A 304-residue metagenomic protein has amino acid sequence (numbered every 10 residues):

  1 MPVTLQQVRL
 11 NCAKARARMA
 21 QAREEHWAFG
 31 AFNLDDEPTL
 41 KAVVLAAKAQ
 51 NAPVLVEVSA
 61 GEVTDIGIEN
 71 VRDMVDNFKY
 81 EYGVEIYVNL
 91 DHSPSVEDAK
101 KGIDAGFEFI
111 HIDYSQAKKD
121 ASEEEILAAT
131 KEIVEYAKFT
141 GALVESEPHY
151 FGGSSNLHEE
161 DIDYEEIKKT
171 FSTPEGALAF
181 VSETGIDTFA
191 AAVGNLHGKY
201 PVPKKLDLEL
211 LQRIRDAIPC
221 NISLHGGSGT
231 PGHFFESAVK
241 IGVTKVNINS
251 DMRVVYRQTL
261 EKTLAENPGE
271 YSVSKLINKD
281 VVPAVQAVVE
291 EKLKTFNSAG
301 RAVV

Functional and structural regions predicted by a protein language model:
M1-G30: N-terminal amphipathic alpha-helix/helix-capping segment at the start of soluble metabolic enzymes
P2-L5, P231-V304: C-terminal alpha-helical cap/extension of soluble enzyme domains
V8, F29-D36, G61-T64, N278: Short, N-terminal intrinsically disordered low-complexity segments that are rich in Pro/Gly and polar/charged residues
A13-Q21, D36-E62, I68-E85, H92-A217 (+4 more regions): Alpha/beta enzyme core
E25, F29, A191-V193, H197 (+1 more regions): Short glycine-rich loop/turn motifs that provide flexible caps or phosphate-binding loops at active sites
G30-L34, V88-S93, P148, N221-G229 (+1 more regions): Histidine-centered catalytic micro-motifs
P203-K205, A217-C220, S274, N278-V282: Active-site-adjacent C-terminal substructures of enzyme catalytic domains
